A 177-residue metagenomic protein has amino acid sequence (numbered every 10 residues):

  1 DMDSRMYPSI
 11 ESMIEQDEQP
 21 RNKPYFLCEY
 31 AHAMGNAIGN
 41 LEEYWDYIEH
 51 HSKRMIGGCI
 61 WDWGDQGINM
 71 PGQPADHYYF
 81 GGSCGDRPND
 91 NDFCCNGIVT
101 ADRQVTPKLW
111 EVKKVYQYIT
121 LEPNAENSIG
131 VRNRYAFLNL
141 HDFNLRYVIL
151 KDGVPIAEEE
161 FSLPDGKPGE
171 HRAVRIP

Functional and structural regions predicted by a protein language model:
D1-E126, Y135-H141, R146-P155: Extended substrate-binding grooves/exosites of carbohydrate-active enzymes
N124-I129, R172: Short, solvent-exposed loop/turn segments enriched in Ser/Thr/Gly
S128-Y135, I176: Buried hydrophobic-core signal for structured, non-transmembrane domains
N144-P177: Intrinsically disordered, low-complexity Pro/Gly/Ser/Thr-rich segments with frequent PxxP/GP/PP motifs and embedded
